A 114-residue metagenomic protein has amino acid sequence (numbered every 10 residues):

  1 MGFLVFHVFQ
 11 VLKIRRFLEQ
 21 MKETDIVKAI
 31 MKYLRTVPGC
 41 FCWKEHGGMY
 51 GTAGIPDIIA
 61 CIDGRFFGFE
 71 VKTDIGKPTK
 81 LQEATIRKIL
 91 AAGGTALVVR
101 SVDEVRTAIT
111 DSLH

Functional and structural regions predicted by a protein language model:
G2-H114: Catalytic phosphate/metal-binding cores of nucleic-acid and nucleotide-processing enzymes, i.e., regions that mediate
